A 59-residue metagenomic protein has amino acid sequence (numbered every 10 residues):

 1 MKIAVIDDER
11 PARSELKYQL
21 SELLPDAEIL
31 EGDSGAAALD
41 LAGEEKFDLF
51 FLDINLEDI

Functional and structural regions predicted by a protein language model:
M1-K2: Non-catalytic signal-transmission and effector/linker regions of two-component phosphorelay proteins
D7, D53-N55: Active-site residues of response regulator receiver
R10-L30: Two-component/phosphorelay signaling modules centered on CheY-like receiver
E31-D40: Helix N-cap/capping motif at the beta->alpha junctions
E44-L49: Short acidic/histidine-rich motifs immediately flanking catalytic phosphotransfer sites in two-component signaling
E57-I59: The feature encodes the CheY-like receiver
